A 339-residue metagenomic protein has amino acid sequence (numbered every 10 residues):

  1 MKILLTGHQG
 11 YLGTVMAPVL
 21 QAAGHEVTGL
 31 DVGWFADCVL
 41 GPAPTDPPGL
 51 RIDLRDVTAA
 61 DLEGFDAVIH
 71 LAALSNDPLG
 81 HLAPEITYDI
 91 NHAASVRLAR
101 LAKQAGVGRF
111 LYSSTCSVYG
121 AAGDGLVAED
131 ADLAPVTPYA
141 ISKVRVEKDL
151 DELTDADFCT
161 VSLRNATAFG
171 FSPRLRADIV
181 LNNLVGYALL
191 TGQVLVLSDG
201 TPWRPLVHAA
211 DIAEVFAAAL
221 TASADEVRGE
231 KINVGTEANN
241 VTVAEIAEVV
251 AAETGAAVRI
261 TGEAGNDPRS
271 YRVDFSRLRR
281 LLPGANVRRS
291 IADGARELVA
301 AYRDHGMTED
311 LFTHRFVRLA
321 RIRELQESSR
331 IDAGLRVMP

Functional and structural regions predicted by a protein language model:
M1-A67: N-terminal Rossmann/SDR dinucleotide-binding element
T6, L30, V68-L71, F110-C116 (+1 more regions): SDR active-site strand-loop-helix element
V39-G41, P78-E85, A121-G125, P173-R174: Conserved catalytic-core motifs of eukaryotic protein kinase domains, centered on the activation segment
L54-I90: NAD(P)H-binding glycine-rich loop region in Rossmannoid oxidoreductase-like domains and their noncatalytic homologs
V96-P138: Conserved Rossmann-fold NAD(P)-dependent oxidoreductase catalytic core, especially the SDR/UDP-sugar
S142: Active-site helix of classical SDR
K148-R204, A209-A218, V249-V250: NAD(P)-dependent short-chain dehydrogenase/reductase
L197-P339: C-terminal substrate-binding subdomain of Rossmann-fold SDR/epimerase-dehydratase oxidoreductases
